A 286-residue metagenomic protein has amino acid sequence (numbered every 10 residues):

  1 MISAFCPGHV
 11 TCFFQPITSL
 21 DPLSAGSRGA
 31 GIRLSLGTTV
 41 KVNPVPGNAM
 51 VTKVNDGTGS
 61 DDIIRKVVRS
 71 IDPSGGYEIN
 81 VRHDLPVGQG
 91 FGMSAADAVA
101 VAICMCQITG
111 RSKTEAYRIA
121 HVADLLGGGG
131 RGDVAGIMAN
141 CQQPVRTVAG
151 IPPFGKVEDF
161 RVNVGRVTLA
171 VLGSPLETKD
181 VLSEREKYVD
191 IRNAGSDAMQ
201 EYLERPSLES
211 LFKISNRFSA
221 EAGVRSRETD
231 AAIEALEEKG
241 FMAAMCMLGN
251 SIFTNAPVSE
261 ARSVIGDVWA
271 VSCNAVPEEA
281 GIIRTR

Functional and structural regions predicted by a protein language model:
M1-V87, C273-N274, E278-R286: ATP-binding N-lobe of GHMP and related small-molecule kinases
A4-C6, P22-L23, G31-L34, G127-G129 (+4 more regions): Solvent-exposed alpha-helices and their adjacent loops that cap or buttress functional pockets in soluble metabolic
V10-P16, T38-N43, D133-M138, Q142-V145 (+1 more regions): Short beta-strand scaffold segments in enzyme catalytic cores
S74-D84, R118-L125, E228-K239: Short, hydrophobic/aliphatic alpha-helical segments
F91-E115: DPxDG-like acidic metal-binding loop motif
T114-E158: Alpha/beta catalytic cores of group-transfer enzymes, especially the acyltransferase/condensing modules of polyketide
F154-R286: C-terminal nucleotide
